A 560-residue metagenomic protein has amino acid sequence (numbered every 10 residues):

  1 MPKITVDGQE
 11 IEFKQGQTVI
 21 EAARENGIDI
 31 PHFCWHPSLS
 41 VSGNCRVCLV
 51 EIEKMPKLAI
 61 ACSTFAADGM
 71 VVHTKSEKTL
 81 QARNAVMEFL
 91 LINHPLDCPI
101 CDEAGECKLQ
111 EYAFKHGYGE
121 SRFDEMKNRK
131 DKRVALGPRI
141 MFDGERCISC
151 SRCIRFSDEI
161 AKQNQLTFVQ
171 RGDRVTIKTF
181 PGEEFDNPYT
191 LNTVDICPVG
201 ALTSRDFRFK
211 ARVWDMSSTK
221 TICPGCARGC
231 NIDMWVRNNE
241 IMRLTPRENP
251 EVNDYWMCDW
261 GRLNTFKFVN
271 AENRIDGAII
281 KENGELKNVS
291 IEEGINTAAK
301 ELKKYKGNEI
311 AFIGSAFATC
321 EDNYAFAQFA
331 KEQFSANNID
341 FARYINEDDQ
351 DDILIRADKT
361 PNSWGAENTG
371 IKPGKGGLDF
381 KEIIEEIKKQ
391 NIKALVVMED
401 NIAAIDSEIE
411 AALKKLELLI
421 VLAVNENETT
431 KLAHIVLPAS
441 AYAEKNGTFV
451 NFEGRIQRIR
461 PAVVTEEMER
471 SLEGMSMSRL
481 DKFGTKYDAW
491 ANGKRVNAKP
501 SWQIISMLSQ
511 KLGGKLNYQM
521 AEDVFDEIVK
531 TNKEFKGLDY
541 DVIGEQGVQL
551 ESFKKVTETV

Functional and structural regions predicted by a protein language model:
M1-G16, R24, H36, E51-M55 (+5 more regions): N-terminal export/assembly segments and adjacent metallocofactor-ligating motifs of anaerobic energy-metabolism
V19-E53: A basic, amphipathic helix-loop patch mediating RNA/tRNA/ribosome contacts
A22, V50, F156, M257 (+3 more regions): Hydrophobic/aromatic ligand-binding patch that stacks against planar heteroaromatic rings of cofactors or nucleotides
C34-L39, N128, A521-I528: Short linear loop/turn motifs
C62-A67: Structured interaction patches on ligand/partner-binding surfaces of diverse proteins
Y305, D322-N323, F329, Q333-E534: Non-catalytic alpha/beta scaffold blocks inside enzyme catalytic domains
A521-V560: Long, low-complexity segments enriched in small/aliphatic residues
